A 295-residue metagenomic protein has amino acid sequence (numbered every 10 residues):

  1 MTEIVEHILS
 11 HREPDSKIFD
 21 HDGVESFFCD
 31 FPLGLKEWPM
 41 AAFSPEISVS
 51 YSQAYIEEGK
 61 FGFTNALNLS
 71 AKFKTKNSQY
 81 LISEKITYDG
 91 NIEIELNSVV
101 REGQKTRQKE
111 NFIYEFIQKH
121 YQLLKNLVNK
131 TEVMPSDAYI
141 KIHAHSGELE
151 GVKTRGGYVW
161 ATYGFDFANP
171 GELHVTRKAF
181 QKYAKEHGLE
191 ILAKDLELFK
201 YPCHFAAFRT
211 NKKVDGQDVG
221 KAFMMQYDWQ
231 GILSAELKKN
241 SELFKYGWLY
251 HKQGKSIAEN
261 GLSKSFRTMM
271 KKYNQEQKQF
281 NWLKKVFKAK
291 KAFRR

Functional and structural regions predicted by a protein language model:
M1-R107, E115, K119-K290: Non-catalytic substrate-recognition and accessory regions of acyl/acetyltransferase enzymes
F293-R295: Terminal export signals
